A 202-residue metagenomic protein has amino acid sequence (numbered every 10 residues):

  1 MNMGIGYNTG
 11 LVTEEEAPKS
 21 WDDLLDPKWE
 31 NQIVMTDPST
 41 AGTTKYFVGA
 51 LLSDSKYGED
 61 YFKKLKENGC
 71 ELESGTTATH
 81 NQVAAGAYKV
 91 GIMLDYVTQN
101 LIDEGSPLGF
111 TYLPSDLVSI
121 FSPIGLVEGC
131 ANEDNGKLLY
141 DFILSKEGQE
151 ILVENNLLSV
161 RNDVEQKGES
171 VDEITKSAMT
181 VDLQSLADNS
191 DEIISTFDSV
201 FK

Functional and structural regions predicted by a protein language model:
M1-A87: Extracytoplasmic ligand-binding site segments that recognize negatively charged/polar headgroups
G4-L11, F121-E133, I151-L152: A bilobed periplasmic-binding-protein/Venus flytrap-type ligand-binding module shared by bacterial periplasmic
L11-T13, N31, S39-G42, Y96-Q99 (+2 more regions): Solvent-exposed loop/turn segments at secondary-structure junctions within structured extracellular/periplasmic domains
N31-T36, F142-Q166: Periplasmic-binding protein-like
G58-D60, V160-K202: An extracytoplasmic/periplasmic, membrane-proximal ligand-sensing/linker region
K63-K66, L72-E73, E104-E128: Periplasmic-binding protein-like
K89-P107, N156: A ligand-binding cleft/hinge motif common to bilobed small-molecule-binding domains
L139: Substrate/cofactor-recognition hotspot
